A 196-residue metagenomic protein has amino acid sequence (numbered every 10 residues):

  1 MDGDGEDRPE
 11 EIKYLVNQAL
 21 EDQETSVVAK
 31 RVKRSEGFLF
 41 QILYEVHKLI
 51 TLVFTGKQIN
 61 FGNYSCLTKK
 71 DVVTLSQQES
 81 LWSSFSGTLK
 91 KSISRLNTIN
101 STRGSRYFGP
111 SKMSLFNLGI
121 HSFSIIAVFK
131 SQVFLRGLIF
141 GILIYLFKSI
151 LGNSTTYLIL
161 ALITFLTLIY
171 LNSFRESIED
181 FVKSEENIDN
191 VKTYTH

Functional and structural regions predicted by a protein language model:
D2-E6: The conserved acidic donor/metal-binding loop of glycosyltransferases
D7, S114, N153-S154: Helix N-terminus capping/helix-initiation residues
P9-S83, S105-G109: Acceptor/aglycone-binding surface of glycosyltransferases and processive sugar-polymer synthases
A19, V73-Q132: Catalytic donor/gating beta->alpha subdomain of glycosyltransferases that bind UDP-sugars
K33, Y64-T68, L89-I93, Y107 (+2 more regions): Residue-level signal for alpha-helical context at structural boundaries
V53, I125, F129-F140: Loop-to-transmembrane-helix entry motif
G62-T68, K90-I99, G119-A127, Y157-L162 (+1 more regions): Short flexible/disordered coil segments
F134-H196: Membrane-embedded multi-pass helical conduit in multi-pass membrane proteins, especially envelope-biosynthetic
